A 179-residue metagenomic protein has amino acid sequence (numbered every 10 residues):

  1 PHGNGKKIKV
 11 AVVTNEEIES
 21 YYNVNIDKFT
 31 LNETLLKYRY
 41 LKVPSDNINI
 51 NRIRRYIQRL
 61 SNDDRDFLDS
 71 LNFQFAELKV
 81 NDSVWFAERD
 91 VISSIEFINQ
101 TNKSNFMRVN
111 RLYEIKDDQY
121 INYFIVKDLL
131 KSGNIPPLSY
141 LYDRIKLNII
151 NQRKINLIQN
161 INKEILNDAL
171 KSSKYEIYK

Functional and structural regions predicted by a protein language model:
P1-K179: Peptidyl-prolyl cis-trans isomerase
